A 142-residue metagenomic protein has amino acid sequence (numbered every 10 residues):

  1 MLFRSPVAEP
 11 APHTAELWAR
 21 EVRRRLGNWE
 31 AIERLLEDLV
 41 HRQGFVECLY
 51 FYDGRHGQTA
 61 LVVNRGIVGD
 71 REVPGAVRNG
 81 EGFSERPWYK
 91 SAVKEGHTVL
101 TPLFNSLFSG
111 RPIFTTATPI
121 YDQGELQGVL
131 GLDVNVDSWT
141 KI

Functional and structural regions predicted by a protein language model:
S5: Acidic (Asp/Glu)-rich catalytic clusters
A8, P12, E16-A19, W29-V40: Short amphipathic alpha-helical segments
E21-R23: Transmembrane beta-strand segments that form the barrel wall of outer-membrane beta-barrel proteins
L26-E30, G82-F83: Conserved phosphate-coordination/catalytic loops
Q43-V46, I113-F114: Short, small/polar residue-rich loop motifs at catalytic or cofactor-binding pockets
F45-K94: Extracellular/periplasmic ligand-sensing ectodomains of membrane signal-transduction proteins
A76-T140: Sensory/regulatory domains in signal-transduction proteins
